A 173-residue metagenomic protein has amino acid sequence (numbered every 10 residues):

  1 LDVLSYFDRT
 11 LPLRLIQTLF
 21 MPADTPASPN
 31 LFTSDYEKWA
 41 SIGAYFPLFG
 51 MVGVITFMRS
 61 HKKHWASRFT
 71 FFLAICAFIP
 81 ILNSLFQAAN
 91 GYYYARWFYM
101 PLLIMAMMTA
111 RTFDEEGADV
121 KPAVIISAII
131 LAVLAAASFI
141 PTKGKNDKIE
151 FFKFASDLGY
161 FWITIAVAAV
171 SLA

Functional and structural regions predicted by a protein language model:
L1-H61, I79, N83, Q87 (+1 more regions): Periplasmic/ER-lumenal interhelical loops and adjacent helix-loop junctions in multi-pass membrane proteins
A66-A88, Y92-A173: Contiguous transmembrane helix-bundle modules in multi-pass membrane proteins
